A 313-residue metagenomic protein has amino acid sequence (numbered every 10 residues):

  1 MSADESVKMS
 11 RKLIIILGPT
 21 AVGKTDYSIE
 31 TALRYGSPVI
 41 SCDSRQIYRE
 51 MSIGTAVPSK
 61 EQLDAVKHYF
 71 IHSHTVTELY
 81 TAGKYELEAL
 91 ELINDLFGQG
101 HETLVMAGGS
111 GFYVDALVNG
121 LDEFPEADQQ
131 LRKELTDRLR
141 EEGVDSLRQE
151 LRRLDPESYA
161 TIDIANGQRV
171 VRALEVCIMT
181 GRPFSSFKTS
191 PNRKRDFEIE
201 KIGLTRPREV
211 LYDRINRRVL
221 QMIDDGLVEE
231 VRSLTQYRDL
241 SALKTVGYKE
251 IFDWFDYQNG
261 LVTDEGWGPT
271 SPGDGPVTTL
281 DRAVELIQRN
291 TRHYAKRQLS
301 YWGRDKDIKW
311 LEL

Functional and structural regions predicted by a protein language model:
M1-L313: Phosphate/pyrophosphate-binding catalytic cores of soluble transferases and nucleic-acid-acting enzymes
